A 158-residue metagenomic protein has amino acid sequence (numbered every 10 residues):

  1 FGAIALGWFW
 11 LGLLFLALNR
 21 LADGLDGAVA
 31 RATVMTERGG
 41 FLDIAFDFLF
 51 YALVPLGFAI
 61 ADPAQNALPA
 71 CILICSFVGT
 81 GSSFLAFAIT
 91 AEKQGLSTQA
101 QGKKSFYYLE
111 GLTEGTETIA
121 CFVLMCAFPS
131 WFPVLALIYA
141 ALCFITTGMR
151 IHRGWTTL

Functional and structural regions predicted by a protein language model:
F1-R38, W131-C143: Membrane-embedded alpha-helical segments that form the functional core of polytopic membrane enzymes, especially those
G40-D43: Membrane-interface alpha-helices at helix entry/exit sites of multi-pass transporters
A45-L158: A feature for the membrane-embedded catalytic helix bundles of lipid/isoprenoid biosynthetic enzymes
